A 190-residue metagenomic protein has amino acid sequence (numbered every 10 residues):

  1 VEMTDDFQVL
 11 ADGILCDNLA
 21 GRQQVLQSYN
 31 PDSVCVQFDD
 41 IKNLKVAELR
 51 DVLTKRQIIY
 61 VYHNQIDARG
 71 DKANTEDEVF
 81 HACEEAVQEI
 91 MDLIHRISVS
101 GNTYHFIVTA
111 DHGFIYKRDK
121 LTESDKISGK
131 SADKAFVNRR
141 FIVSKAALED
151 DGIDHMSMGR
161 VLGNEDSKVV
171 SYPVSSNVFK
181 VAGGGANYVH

Functional and structural regions predicted by a protein language model:
V1-H190: Feature captures the catalytic ectodomains and active-site-proximal regions of enzymes that hydrolyze or transfer
